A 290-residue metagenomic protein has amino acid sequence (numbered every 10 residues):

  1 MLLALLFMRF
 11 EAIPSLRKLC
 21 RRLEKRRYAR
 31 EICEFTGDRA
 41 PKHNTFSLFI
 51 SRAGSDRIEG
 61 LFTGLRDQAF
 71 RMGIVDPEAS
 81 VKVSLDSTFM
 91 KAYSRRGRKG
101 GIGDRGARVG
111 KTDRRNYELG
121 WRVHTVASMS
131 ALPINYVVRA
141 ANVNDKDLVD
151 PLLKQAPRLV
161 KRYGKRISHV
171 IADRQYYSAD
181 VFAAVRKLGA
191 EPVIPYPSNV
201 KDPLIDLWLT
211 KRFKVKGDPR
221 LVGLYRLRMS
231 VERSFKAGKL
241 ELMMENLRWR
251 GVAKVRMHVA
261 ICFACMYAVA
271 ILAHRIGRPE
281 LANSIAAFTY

Functional and structural regions predicted by a protein language model:
M1-L61: Short, positively charged, Gly/Tyr-enriched micro-motifs that form contact patches at catalytic or ligand/partner
R22, G64, E241: Short acidic/histidine-centered micro-motifs embedded in hydrophobic/aromatic stretches that mark compact functional
L48, R52-K187: Polybasic low-complexity intrinsically disordered regions
H169, R174-L240: Helix-centered, glycine/charged polyanion-binding patches within enzymatic domains that contact phosphate-containing
L221-Y290: Basic, amphipathic alpha-helical segments enriched in Lys/Arg and hydrophobic/aromatic residues
